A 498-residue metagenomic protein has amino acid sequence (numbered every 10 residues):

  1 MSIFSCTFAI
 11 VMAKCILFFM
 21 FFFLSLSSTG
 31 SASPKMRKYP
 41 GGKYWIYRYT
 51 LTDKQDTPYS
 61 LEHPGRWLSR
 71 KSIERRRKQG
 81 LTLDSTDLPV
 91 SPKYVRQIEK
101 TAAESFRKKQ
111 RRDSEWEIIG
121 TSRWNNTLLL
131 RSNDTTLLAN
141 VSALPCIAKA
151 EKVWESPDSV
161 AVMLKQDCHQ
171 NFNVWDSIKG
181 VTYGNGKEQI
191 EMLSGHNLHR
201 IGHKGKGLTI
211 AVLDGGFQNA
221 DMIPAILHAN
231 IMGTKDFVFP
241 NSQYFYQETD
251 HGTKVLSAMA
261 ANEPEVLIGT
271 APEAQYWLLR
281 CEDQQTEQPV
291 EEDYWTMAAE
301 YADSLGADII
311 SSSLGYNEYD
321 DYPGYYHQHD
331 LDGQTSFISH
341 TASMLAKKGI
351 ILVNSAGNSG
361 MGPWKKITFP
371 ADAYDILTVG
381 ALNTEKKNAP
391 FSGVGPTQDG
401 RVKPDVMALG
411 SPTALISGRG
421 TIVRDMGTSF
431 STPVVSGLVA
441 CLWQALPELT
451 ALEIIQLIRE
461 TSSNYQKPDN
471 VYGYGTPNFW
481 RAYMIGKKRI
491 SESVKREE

Functional and structural regions predicted by a protein language model:
M1-K38: Bacterial Sec-dependent N-terminal signal peptides
S31-R111, E117, T135-V160: Primarily auto-inhibitory N-terminal propeptides
S33-P40, I118-S122, L137, V162-V212 (+4 more regions): N-terminal domain-start motif of subtilase-like serine proteases
Q97-I190, H196-H199, Y374: Autoinhibitory propeptides
G186, N197-K235, N241-E291, L305-D308 (+6 more regions): Subtilisin-like serine protease catalytic core
K187, A307-S311, Q444-E498: C-terminal subdomain of the subtilisin-like protease fold in secreted/lumenal serine endopeptidases
D214, A225, T368-Q444, E448: Extracellular S/T/G-rich loop segment that most often corresponds to the catalytic His/Ser-adjacent loop
N262-E265, L278-D372, R401, G418-T432 (+1 more regions): Substrate-binding/access-modulating region of protease and related hydrolase catalytic domains
